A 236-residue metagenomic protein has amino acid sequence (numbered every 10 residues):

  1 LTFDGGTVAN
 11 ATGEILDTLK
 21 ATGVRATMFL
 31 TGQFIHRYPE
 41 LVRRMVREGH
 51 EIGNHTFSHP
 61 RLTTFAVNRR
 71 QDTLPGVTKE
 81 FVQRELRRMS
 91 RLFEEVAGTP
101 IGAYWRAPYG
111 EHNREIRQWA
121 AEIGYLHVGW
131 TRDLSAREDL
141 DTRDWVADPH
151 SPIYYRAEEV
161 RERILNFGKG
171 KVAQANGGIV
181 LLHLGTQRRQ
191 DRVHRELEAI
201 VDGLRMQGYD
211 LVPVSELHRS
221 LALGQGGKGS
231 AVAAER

Functional and structural regions predicted by a protein language model:
L1-R70, L74-V77, E85-A103: Active-site beta->alpha N-cap acidic-glycine motif
L1-T2, A26-L30, E51-N54, I101-A107 (+3 more regions): Structural recognition of the beta-strand scaffold that forms the well-ordered cores of secreted hydrolase catalytic
G6-N10, F29-P39, T63, W105-R114 (+3 more regions): Acidic-and-aromatic substrate-binding clefts and catalytic sites of carbohydrate-active enzymes
A11, P60-V96, E111-N176, D191-H194: Alpha-helical scaffold elements lining the catalytic groove of polysaccharide deacetylases
L16, V42-R43, R117-A120, E198-V201: Short amphipathic alpha-helical segments and helix-helix/interface helices
T22, E48, I123, A175-N176 (+1 more regions): Structured helix-beta-strand junction loops
T22, H36, R188-R236: C-terminal domain-boundary segment and adjacent tail
L41-M45, V67-R70, T142-V146, Q225-A231: Short low-complexity, flexible loop/linker segments enriched in glycine and/or proline with clustered acidic
